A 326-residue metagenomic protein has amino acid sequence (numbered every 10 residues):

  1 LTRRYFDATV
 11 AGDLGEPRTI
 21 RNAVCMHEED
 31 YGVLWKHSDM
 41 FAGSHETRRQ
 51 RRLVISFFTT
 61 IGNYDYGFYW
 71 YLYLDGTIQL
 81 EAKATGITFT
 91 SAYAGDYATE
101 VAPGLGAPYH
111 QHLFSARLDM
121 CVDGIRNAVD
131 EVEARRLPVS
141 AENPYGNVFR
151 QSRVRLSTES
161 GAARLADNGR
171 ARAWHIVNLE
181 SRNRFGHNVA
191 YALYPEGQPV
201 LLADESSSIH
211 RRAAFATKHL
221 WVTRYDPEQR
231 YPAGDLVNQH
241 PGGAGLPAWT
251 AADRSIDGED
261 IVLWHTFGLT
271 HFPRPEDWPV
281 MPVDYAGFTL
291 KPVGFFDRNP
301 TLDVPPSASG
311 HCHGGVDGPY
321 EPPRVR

Functional and structural regions predicted by a protein language model:
L1-T77, K83, T90-D96, V101-R326: Extended effector regions of multi-domain proteins
